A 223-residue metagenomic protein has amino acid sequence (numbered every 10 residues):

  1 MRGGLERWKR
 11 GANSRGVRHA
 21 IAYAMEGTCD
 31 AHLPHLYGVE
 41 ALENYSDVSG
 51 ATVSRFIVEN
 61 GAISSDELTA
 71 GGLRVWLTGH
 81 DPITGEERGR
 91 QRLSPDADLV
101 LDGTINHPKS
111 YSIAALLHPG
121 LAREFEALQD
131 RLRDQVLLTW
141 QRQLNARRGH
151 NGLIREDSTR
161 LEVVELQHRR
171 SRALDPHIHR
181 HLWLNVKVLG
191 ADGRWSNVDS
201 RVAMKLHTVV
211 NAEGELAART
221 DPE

Functional and structural regions predicted by a protein language model:
M1-E223: Intrinsically disordered, flexible peripheral segments
